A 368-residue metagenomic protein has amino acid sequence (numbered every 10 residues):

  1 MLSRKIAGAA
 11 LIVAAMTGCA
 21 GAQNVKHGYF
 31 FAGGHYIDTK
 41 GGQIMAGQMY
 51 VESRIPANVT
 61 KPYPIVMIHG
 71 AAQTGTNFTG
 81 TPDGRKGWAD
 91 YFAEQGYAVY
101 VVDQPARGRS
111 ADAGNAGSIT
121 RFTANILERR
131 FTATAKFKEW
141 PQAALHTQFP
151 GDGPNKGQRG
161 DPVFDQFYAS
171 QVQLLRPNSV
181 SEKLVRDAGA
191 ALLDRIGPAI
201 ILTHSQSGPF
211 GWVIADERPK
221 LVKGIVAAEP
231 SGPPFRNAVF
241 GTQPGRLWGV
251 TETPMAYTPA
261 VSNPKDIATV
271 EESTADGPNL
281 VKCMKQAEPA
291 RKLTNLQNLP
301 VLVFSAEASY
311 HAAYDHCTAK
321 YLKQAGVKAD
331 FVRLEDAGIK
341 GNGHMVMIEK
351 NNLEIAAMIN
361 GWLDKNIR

Functional and structural regions predicted by a protein language model:
A22-T60: N-terminal cap/lid segment of alpha/beta-hydrolase-fold proteins
K61-G70: Short beta-strand element of the alpha/beta-hydrolase
A71-D83, A89, Y100, G108-R109 (+2 more regions): Short substrate-entry loop that stabilizes the transition state in hydrolases
T134, P150-V163, A169-V172, P177-I200: Conserved acidic catalytic loop of the alpha/beta-hydrolase fold
L202-G211: Gly/Ala-rich beta-loop-alpha elbow adjacent to hydrolase catalytic centers
F210, Y310-C317: Conserved alpha/beta-hydrolase "acid-adjacent" motif
Q297, V303-S305: Short beta-strand/loop motif that positions the catalytic acidic residue of the alpha/beta-hydrolase fold
I339-G341, M345-R368: Catalytic active-site module of serine/aspartate enzymes centered on a nucleophile-bearing elbow/loop
